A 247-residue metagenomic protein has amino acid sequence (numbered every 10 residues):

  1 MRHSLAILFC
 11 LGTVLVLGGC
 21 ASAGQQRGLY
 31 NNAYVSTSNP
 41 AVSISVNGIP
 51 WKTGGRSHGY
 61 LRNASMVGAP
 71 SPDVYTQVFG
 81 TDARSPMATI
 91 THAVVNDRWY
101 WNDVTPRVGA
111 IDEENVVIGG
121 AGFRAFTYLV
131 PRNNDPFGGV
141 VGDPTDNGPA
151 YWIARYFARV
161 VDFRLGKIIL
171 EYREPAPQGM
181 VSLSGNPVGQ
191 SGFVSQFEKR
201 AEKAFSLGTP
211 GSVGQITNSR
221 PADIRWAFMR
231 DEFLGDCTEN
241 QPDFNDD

Functional and structural regions predicted by a protein language model:
M1-F9: Bacterial N-terminal signal peptides that target proteins for export
R2, L29-N31, D146: Intrinsically disordered, low-complexity segments enriched in polar/charged residues with Gly/Pro, especially when
L8-G18: Bacterial N-terminal signal peptides
C10, P40, V160-D162: Generic marker of residues within folded, mature protein domains
L15, S22, A83, D112 (+4 more regions): Polar low-complexity intrinsically disordered regions enriched in Ser/Thr and small residues
C20-Y75, V181-D247: N-terminal targeting sequences that direct proteins away from the cytosol to non-cytosolic compartments
H58-I169, P175-N186: Conserved polar/disulfide-associated segments of primarily extracytoplasmic proteins
